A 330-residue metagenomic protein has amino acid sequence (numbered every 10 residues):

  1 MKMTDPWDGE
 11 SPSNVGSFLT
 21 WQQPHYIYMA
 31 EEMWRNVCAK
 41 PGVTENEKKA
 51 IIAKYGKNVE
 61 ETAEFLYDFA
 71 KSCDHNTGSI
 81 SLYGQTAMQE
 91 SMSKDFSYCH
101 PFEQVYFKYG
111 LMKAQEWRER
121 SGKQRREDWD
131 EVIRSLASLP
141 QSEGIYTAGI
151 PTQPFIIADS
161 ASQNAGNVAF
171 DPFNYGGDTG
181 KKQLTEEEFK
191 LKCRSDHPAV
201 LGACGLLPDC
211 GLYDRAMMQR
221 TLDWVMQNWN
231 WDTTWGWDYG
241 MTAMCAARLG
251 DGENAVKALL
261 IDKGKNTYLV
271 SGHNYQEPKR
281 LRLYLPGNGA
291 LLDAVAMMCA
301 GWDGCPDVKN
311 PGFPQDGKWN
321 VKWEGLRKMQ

Functional and structural regions predicted by a protein language model:
M1-K49, A53-K57, E61, P101-D303: Active-site core of glycosidic bond-cleaving carbohydrate-active enzymes
S17, D74, C193-S195, L326-M329: A general structural signal for short secondary-structure junctions and capping/turn motifs
P24-E32, V59-A70, N320-Q330: Extended alpha-helical regions
I51-E64, G78-Q85, K257-I261, V308-G325: Beta-strand segments within the central parallel beta-sheet cores of soluble alpha/beta enzyme folds
E61-R120: Acidic/histidine-rich catalytic neighborhood
P286-M329: Catalytic cores of secreted or luminal carbohydrate-active enzymes
